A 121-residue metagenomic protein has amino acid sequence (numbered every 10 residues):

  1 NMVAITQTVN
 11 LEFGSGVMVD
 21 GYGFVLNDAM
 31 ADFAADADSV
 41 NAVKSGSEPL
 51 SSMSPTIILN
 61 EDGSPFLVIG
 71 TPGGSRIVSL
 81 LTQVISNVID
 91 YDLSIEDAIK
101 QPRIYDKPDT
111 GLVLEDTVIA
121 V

Functional and structural regions predicted by a protein language model:
N1-V121: Proteins synthesized as precursors that undergo proteolytic processing into mature forms
